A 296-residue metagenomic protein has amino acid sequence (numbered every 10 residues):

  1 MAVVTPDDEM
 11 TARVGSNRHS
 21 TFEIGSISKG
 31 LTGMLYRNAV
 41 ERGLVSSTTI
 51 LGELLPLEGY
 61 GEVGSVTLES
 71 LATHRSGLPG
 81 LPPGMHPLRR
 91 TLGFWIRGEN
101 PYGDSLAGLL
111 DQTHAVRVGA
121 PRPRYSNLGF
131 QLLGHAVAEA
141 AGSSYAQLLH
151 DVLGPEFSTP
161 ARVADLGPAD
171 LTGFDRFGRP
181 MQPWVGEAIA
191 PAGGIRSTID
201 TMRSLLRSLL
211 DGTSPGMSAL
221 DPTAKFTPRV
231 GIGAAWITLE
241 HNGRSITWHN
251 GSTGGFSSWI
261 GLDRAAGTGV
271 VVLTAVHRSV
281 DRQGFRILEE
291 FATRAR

Functional and structural regions predicted by a protein language model:
M1-R13, H19-E23, S28, P83 (+4 more regions): Catalytic loop of the DD-peptidase/beta-lactamase superfamily, centered on the K-T-G motif and neighboring
T5, S16-N127, S143, D175-P180: Active-site-proximal loop and beta-strand segments within enzyme catalytic domains
M10, E58-V66, G77-P83, P155-D165 (+1 more regions): Secretory-pathway/luminal and periplasmic proteins that interact with or process carbohydrate-rich
T32-G33, G129-G134, D200-S204: Well-ordered alpha-helical segments within folded domains of soluble proteins
N38-P56, S65, A140-G167, S214-P222: Short, well-structured active-site flanking segments
E41, T73, D111, G154 (+2 more regions): Residues at helix-coil transition
T67, S126-G129, P160-G173, F177 (+1 more regions): Mid-domain, small-residue-enriched loop/turn segments at the edges of structured enzyme/sensor domains
